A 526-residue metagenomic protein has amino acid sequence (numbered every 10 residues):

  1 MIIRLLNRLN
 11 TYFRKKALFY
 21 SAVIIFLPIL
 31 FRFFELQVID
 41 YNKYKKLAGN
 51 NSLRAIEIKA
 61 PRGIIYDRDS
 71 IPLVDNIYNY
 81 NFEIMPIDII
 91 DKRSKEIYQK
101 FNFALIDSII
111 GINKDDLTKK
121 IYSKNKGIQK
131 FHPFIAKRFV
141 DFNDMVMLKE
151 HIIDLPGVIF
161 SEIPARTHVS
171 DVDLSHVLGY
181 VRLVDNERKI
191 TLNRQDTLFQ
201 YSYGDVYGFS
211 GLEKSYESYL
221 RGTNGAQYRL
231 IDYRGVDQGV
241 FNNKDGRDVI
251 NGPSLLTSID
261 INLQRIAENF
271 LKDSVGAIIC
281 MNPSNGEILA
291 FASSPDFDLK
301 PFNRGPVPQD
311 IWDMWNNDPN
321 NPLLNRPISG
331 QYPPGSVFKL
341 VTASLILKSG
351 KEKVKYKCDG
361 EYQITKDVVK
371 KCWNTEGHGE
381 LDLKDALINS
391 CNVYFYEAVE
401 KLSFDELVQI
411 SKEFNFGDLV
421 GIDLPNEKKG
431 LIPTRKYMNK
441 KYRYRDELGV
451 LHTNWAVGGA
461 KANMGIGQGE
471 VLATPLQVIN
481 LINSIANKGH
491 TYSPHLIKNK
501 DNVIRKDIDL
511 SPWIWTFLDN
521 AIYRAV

Functional and structural regions predicted by a protein language model:
M1-V307, Q331, D405-N415: Periplasmic/cell-envelope proteins involved in peptidoglycan metabolism and beta-lactam response
I2-L5, Y12, V74, D232-K244 (+2 more regions): Beta-lactam-recognizing serine transpeptidase/beta-lactamase-like catalytic domain environment
